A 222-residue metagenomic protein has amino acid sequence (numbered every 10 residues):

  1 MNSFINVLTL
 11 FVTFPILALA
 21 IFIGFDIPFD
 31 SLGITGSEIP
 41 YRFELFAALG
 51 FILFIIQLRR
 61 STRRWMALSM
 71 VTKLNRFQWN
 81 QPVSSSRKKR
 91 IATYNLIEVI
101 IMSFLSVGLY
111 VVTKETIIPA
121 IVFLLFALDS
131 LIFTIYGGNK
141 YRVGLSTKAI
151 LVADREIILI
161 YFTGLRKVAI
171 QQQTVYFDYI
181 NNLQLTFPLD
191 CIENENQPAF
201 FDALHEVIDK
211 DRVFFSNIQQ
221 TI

Functional and structural regions predicted by a protein language model:
M1-I16, F29-I101: N-terminal membrane-targeting/pre-transmembrane regions
A20-F22, A92-F123: Alpha-helical transmembrane segments and their membrane-interface junctions in multi-pass membrane proteins
I23-I27: Hydrophobic transmembrane alpha-helices and their immediate loop junctions in multi-pass integral membrane proteins
A47-I55, E115-I135: Alpha-helical membrane-embedded segments
R63, F126, S130-L159, R166-K167: Conserved beta-hairpin
W79-S86, V152, V175-D178: Generic recognition of long tandem-repeat/solenoid scaffolds
K89-E98, I158-I192: Acidic, Ser/Thr-rich low-complexity segments on the non-lumenal side of membrane proteins
L189-I222: A membrane-cytosol interface segment of integral membrane proteins
